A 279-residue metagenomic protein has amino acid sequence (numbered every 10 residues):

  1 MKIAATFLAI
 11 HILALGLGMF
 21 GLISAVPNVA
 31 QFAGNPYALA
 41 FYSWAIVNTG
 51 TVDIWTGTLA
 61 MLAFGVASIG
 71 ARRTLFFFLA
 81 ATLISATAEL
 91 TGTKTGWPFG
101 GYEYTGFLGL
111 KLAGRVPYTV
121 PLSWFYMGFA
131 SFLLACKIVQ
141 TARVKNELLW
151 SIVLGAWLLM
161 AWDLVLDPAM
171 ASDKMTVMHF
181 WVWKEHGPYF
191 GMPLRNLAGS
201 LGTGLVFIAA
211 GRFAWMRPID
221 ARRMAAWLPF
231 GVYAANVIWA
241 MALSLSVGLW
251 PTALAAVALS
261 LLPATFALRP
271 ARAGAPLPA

Functional and structural regions predicted by a protein language model:
M1-A279: Aromatic-rich, lipid-facing transmembrane alpha helices and their immediate juxtamembrane interface loops in integral
